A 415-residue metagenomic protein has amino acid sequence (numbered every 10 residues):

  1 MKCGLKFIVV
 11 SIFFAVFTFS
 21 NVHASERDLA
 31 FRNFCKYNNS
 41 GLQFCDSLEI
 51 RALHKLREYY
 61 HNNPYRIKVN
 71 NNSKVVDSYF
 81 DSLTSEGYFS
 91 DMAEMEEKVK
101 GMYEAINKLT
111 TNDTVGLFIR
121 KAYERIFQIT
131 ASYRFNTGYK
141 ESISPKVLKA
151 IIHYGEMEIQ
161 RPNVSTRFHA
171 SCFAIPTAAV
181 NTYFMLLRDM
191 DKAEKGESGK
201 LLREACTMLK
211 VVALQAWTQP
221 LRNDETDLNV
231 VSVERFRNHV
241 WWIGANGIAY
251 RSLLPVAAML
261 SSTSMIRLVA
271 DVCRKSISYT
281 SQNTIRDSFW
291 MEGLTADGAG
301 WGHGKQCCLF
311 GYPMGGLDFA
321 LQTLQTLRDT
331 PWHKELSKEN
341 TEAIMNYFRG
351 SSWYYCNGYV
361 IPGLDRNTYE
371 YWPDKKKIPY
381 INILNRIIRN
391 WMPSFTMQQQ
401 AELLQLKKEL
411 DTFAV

Functional and structural regions predicted by a protein language model:
M1-S25: Bacterial Sec-dependent N-terminal signal peptides
A24-N72: Intrinsically disordered, low-structural-confidence terminal and linker regions
E26-F31, E49, L53, V76 (+4 more regions): Short amphipathic alpha-helical segments that mediate assembly, nucleic-acid/protein binding, or membrane association
V69-N70, D77-I381: Aromatic-lined, polymer-binding surfaces characteristic of secreted/periplasmic polysaccharide-degrading enzymes
W353-V415: Long, K/E/R/D-enriched contiguous segments that form extended
